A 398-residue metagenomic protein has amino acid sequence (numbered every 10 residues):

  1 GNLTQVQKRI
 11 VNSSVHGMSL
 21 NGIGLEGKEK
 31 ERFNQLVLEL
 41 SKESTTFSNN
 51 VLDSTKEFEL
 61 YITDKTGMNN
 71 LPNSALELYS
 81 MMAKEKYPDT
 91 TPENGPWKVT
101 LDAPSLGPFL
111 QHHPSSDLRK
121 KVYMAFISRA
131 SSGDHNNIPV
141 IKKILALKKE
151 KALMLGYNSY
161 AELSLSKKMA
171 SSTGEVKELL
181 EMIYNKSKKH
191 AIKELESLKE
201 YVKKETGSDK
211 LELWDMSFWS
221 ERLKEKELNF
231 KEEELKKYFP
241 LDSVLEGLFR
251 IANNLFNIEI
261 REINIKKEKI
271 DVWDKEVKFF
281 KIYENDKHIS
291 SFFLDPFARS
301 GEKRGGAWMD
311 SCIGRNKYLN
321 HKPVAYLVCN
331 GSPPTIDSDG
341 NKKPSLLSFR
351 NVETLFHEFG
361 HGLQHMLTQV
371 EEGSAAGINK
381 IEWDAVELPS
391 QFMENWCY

Functional and structural regions predicted by a protein language model:
N2, V6-V51: Extended, charged alpha-helical coiled-coil/arm scaffolds that mediate oligomerization and mechanical coupling in large
Q5-V6, I10-V11, E39-K42, N49 (+6 more regions): Active-site-proximal, well-structured secondary-structure segments within enzyme catalytic domains
G22-L36, R129-A146, E150-L163: A conserved hydrophobic secondary-structure block that centers on an alpha-helix together with its immediately flanking
E26, I127, F297, S332-T335 (+3 more regions): Hydrophobic alpha-helix feature that most strongly marks membrane-spanning transmembrane helices and their immediate
H112-R129, K167: Short, charge-rich amphipathic alpha-helices with coiled-coil/heptad character
G133, N137, K237, L241 (+2 more regions): Alpha-helix N-cap/helix-initiation motif
K149-G156, A252, P333, K343-M366 (+1 more regions): Active-site recognition of the HExxH zinc-binding catalytic motif
T354, E358, G362-W396: Zinc-dependent metallopeptidase catalytic helix centered on the HExxH motif and its immediate flanking segment
